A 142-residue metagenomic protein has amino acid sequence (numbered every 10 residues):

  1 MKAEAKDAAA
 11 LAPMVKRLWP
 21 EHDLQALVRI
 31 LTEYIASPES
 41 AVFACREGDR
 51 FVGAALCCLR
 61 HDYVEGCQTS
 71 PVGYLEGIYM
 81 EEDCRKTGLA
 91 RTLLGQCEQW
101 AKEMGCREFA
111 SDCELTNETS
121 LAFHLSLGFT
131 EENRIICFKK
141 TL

Functional and structural regions predicted by a protein language model:
M1-L11: A short beta-loop-alpha structural element at the N-terminal edge of CoA-dependent acyl/N-acetyltransferase catalytic
A12-A26: Helix-loop element at the rim of GNAT/NAT acetyltransferase active sites that forms part of the acceptor-substrate
D23-R46, L56: Active-site rim helix/loop that mediates acceptor-substrate recognition in acyltransferases
A44, R50-L59, Y74, Y79: Conserved beta-strand in the GNAT
Q68-E82, I136-C137: Conserved acetyl-CoA binding element of GNAT-fold acetyltransferases
M80, K86-Q99, A122-S126: Conserved acetyl-CoA-binding loop-helix of GNAT-fold acetyltransferases
L94, A101-C113: Conserved GNAT acetyl-CoA-binding A-motif
A110-S120, K139: Conserved beta-strand-loop-alpha-helix junction that forms the acyl-donor binding cleft
